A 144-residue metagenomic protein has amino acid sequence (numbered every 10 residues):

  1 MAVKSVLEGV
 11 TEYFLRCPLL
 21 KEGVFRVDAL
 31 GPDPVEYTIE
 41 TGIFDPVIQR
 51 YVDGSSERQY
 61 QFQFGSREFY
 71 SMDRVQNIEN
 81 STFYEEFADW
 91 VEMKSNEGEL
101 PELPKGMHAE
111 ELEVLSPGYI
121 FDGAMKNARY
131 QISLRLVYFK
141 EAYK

Functional and structural regions predicted by a protein language model:
M1-R26, L30, P46-K144: Charged, amphipathic alpha-helical segments and their flanking helix caps
V35-F44: Charged, often glycine-rich, active-site loop that binds/positions anionic groups
